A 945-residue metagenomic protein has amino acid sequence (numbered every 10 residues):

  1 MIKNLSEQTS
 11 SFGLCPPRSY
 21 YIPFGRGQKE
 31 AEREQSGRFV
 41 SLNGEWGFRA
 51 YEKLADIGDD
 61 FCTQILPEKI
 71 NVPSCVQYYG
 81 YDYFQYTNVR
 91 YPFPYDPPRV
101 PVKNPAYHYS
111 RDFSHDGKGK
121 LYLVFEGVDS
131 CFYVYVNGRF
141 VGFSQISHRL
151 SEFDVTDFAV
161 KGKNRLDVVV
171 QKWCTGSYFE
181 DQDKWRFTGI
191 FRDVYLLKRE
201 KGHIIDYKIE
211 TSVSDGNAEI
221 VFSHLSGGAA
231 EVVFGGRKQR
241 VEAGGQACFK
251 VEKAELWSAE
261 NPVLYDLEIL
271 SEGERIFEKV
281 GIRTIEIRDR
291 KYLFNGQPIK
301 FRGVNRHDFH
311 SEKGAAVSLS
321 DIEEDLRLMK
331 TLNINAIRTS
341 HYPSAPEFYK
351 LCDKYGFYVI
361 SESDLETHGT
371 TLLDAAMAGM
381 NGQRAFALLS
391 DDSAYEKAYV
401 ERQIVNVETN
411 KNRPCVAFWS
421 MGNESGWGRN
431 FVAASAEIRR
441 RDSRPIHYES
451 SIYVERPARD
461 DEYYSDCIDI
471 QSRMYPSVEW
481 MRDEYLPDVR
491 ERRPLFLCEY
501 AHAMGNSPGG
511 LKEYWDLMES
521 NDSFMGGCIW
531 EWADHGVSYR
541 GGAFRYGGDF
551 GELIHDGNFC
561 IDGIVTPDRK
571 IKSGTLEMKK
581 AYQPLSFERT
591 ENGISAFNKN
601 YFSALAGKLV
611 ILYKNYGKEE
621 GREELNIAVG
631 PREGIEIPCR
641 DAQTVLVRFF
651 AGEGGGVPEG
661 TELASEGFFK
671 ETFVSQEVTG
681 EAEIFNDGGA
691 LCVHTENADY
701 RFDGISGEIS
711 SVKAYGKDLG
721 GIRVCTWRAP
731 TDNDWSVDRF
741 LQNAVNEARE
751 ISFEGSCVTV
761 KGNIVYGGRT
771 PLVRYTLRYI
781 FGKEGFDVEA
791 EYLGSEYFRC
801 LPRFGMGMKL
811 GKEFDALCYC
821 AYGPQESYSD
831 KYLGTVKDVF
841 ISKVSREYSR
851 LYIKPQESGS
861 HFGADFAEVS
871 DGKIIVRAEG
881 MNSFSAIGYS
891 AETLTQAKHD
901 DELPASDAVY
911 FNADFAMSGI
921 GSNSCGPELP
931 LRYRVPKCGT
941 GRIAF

Functional and structural regions predicted by a protein language model:
M1-L121, C174-Q182, F187-I190, G541 (+5 more regions): Extended carbohydrate-recognition surfaces in non-catalytic/accessory domains of CAZymes and lectin-like proteins
I2-E34, D82, Y178, I276-E591 (+2 more regions): Extended substrate-binding grooves/exosites of carbohydrate-active enzymes
I2-G25, K29-E32, V141-G142, R165-K198 (+3 more regions): Glycine/proline-rich low-complexity spacer/linker segments in large multi-domain proteins
K3, S10-F12, E32, G47-K53 (+7 more regions): Accessory beta-strand-rich segments of carbohydrate-active enzymes
G25-Q28, G142, L517-G707, V788: Carbohydrate-binding surfaces of carbohydrate-active enzymes
I70, Q77-Y83, G127, K172 (+2 more regions): Beta-strand/loop-rich accessory regions of lumenal/periplasmic or secreted enzymes, predominantly carbohydrate-active
Y78-Q85, V89-R99, S147, V155 (+8 more regions): An acidic-aromatic loop/edge-strand motif
V160-K163, S223, G227-I287, T644-E681: Extended acidic/polar, glycine-enriched regions that form or flank non-catalytic beta-rich accessory modules
